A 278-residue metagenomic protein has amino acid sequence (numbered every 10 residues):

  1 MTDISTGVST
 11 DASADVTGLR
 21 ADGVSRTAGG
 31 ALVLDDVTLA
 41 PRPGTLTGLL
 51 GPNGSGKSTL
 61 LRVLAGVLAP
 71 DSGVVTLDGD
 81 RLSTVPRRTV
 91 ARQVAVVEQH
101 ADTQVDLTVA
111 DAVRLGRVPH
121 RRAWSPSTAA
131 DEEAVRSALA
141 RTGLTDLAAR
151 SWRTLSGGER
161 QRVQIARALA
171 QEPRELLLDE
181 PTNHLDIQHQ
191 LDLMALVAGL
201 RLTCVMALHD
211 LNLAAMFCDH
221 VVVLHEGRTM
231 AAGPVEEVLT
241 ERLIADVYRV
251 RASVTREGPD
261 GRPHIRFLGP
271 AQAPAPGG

Functional and structural regions predicted by a protein language model:
L19, V33-L34: Conserved structural motif at the start of ABC-family nucleotide-binding domains
L50-P52: The feature captures the beta-strand-to-loop junction immediately N-terminal to the Walker
A65: Helix-to-loop junction immediately C-terminal to a conserved catalytic motif
G73-R81, V90: Conserved ABC transporter NBD signature motif
A170-R174: A short, proline-enriched helix->beta-strand linker immediately N-terminal to the Walker B motif in ABC-type P-loop
L176-E180, L185: Catalytic Walker B motif of ABC-type/P-loop ATPase nucleotide-binding domains
A245-G278: ABC ATPase nucleotide-binding domains
